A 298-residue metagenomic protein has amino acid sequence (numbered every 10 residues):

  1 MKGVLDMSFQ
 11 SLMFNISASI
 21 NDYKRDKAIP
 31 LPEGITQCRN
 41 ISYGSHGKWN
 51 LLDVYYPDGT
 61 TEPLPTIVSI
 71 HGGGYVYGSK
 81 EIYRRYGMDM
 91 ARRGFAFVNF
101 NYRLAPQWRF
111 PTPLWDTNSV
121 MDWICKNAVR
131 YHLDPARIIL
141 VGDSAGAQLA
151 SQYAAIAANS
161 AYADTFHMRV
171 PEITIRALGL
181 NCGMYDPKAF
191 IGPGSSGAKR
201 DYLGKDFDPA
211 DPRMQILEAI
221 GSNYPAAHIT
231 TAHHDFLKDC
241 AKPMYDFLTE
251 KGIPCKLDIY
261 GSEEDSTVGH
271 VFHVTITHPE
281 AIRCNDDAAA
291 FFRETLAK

Functional and structural regions predicted by a protein language model:
K2-K298: Alpha/beta-hydrolase superfamily serine-hydrolase fold, recognizing
